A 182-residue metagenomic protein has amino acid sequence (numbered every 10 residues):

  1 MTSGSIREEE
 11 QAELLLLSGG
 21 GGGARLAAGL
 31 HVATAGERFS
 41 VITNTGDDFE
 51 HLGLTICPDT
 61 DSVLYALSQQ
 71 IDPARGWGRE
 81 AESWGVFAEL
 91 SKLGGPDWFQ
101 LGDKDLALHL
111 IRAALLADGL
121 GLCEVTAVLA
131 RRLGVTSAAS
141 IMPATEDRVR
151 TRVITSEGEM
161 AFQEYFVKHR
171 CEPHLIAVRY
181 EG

Functional and structural regions predicted by a protein language model:
G4-P58, C123-S137: N-terminal phosphate-binding or glycine-rich loops at protein starts, especially the Walker A/P-loop of NTPases
N44-G182: Electropositive, gly/pro-rich neighborhoods at or near active sites that engage anionic ligands
